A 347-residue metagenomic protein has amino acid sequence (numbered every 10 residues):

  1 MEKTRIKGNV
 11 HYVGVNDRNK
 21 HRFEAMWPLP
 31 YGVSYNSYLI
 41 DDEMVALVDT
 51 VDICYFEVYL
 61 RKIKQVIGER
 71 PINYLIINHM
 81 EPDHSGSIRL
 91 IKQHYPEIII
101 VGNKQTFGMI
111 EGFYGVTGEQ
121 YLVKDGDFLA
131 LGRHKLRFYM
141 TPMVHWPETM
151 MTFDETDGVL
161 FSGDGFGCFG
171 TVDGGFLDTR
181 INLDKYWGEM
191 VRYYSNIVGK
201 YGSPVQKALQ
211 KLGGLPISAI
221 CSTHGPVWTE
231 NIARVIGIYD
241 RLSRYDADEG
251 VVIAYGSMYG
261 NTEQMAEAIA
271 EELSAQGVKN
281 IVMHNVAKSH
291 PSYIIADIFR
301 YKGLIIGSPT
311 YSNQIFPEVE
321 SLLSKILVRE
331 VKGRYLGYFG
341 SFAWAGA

Functional and structural regions predicted by a protein language model:
K3-I67, M151-D154, G158-S162, T262: Conserved beta-strand hairpin/beta-sheet module of binuclear metal-dependent hydrolase folds, prominently
T4-G8, V101-T149, K207: Metallo-beta-lactamase
E43, C54-V101: Active-site metal-binding motif and surrounding structural segment of the metallo-beta-lactamase
V48-T50, I72-M80, I100-K104, L160-G163 (+1 more regions): Active-site neighborhood of phospho(di)ester-bond hydrolases with catalytic His/Asp-centered motifs
K135-S222, W228-E230: Metallo-beta-lactamase
A219, H224-D248: Terminal amphipathic helices with adjacent charged low-complexity linkers/tails
E267-V282, R300: Short helix-loop-beta junction
S289-A347: Helix-loop-strand module that forms the ligand-binding subsite of alpha/beta enzymes
